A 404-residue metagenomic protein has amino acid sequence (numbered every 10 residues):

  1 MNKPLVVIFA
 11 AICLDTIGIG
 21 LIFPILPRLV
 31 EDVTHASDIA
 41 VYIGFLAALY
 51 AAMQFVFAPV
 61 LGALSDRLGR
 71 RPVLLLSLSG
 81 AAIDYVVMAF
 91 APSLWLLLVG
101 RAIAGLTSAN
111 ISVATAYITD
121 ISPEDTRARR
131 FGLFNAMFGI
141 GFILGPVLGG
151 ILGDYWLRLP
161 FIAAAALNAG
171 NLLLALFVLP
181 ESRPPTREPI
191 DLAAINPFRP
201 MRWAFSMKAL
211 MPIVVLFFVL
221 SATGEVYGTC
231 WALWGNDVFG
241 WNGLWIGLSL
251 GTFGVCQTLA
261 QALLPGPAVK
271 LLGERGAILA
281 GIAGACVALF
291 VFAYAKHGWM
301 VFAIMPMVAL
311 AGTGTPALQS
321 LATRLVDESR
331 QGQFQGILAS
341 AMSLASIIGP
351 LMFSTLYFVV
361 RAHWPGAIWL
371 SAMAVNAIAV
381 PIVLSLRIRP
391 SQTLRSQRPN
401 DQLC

Functional and structural regions predicted by a protein language model:
I25-A40, T229-I246: Short amphipathic helix-loop junctions that connect adjacent transmembrane helices in Major Facilitator Superfamily/SLC
F55-P92: Conserved MFS/SLC helix-loop-helix module at the cytosolic interface between two early adjacent transmembrane helices
A58-G69, A260-E274, Y357: Helix-to-loop junctions at the C-terminal end of transmembrane segments in multipass secondary transporters
G100-G139: Cytoplasmic helix-loop-helix junction between adjacent transmembrane helices in 12-TM secondary transporters
G153-A166, T355-N376: A membrane-interface helix-boundary motif in multi-pass transporters
L172-V178, L370-C404: Multi-pass alpha-helical transporter architecture, strongest for 12-TM Major Facilitator/SLC carriers used
P180-V215, D401-C404: Juxtamembrane intracellular "pre-TM" segments in multi-pass secondary transporters
R275-L318: C-terminal transmembrane helical hairpin of 12-TM major facilitator-type secondary transporters
